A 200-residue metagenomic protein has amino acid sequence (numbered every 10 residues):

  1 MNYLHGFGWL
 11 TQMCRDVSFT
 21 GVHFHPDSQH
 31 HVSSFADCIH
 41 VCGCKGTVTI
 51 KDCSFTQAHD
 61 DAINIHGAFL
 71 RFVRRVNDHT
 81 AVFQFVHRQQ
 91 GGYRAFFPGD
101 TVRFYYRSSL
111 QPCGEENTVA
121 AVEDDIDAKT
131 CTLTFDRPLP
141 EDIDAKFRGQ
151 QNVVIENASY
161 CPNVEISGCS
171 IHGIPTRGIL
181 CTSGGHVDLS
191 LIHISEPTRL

Functional and structural regions predicted by a protein language model:
M1, D16-G21, T47-K51, V164-S167 (+1 more regions): All-beta strand scaffolds that present successive hydrophobic residues in beta-strands
Y3-F7, V32-V41, I65-L70, D78-Q89 (+3 more regions): Extracellular beta-strand/beta-solenoid scaffold signature
H30-S33, T47: A composition-driven surface/loop motif
T80-F85, D125-D142: A generic structural motif
G91-T130: Ser/Thr/Gly-rich low-complexity blocks that favor extended beta-strand/coil architectures
S190-L200: Residue-level detector of conserved catalytic or cofactor/ligand-binding positions in enzyme active sites
